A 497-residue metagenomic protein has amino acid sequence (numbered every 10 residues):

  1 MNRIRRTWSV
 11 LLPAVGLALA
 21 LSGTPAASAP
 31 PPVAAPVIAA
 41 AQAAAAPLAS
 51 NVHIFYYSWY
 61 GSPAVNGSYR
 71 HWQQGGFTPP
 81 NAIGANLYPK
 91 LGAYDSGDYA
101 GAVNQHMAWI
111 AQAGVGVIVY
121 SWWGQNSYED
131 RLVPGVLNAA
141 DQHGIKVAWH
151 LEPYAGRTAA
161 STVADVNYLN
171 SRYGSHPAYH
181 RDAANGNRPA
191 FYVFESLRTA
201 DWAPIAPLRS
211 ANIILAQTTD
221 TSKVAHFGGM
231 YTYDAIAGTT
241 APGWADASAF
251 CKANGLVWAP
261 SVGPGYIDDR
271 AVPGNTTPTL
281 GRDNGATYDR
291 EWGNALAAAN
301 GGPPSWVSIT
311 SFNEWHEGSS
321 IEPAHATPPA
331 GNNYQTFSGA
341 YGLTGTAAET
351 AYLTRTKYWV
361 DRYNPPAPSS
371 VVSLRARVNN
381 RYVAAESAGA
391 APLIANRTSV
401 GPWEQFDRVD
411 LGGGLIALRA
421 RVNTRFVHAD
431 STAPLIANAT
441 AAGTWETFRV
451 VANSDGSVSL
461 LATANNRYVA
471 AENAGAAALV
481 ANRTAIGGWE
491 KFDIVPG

Functional and structural regions predicted by a protein language model:
N2-P36: Secretory targeting and sorting signals
A14, V37, A41-Q42, A462 (+1 more regions): N-terminal regions of proteins, emphasizing targeting and processing segments when present
A14-A18, N51, M107, L353 (+4 more regions): A generic alpha-helix preference that emphasizes hydrophobic side chains
S28-A45, G497: Basic/polar N-terminal segments that are highly enriched at the extreme N-terminus, encompassing both cleavable
V37-P368: Glycan-processing catalytic domains of CAZymes
P368-G497: Lectin-like carbohydrate-binding module/patch detector with strong preference for beta-trefoil
